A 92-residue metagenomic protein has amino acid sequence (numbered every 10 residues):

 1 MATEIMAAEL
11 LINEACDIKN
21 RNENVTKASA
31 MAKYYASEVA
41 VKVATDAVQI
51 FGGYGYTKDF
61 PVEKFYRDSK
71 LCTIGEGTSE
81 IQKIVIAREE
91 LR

Functional and structural regions predicted by a protein language model:
M1-R92: Alpha-helical interface subdomain recognition
